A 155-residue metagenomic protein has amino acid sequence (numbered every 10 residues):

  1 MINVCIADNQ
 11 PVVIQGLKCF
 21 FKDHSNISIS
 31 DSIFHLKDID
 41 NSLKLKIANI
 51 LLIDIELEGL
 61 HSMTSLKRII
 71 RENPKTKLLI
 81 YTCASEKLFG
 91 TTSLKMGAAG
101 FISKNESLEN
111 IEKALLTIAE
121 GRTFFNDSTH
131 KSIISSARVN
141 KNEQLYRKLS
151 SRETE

Functional and structural regions predicted by a protein language model:
M1-V13, L17-F21, L51: Conserved acidic segment of CheY-like receiver
N9, Y81-S85, K104-E106: Conserved active-site segment of CheY-like receiver
N26-L36: Short hydrophobic/Thr-rich beta-strand motif most characteristic of the beta2 strand and flanking loop of CheY-like
L51, L78, F101-I102: Two-component signal transduction core modules
D54-I55, T82: Active-site residues of response regulator receiver
E58: The feature encodes the CheY-like receiver
M63-K75: Short amphipathic alpha-helix used as the core "switch/output" element in two-component signaling
F89-K95, G100-S151, E155: Short, flexible helix-to-coil linker/hinge segments that flank and couple to helix-turn-helix
